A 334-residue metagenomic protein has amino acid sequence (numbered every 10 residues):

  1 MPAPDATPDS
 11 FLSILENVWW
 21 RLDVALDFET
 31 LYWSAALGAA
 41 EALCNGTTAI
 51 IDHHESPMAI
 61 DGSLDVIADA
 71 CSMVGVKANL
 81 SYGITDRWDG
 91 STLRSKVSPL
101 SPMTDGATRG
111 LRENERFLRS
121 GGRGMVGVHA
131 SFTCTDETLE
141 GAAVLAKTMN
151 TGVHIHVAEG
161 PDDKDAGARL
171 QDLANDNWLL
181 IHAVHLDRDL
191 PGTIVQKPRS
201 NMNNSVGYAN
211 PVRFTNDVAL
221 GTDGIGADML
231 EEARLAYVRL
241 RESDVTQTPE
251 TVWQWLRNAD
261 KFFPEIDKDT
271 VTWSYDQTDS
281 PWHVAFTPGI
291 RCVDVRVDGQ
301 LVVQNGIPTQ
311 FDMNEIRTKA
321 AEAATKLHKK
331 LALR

Functional and structural regions predicted by a protein language model:
P2-W33, R87-A107, P161-W178, R188-T193 (+2 more regions): Active-site gating loops and adjacent loop-to-helix segments of metal-dependent hydrolytic enzymes
A3-V76, G110-S120, A321-A323, K329: Alpha-helical scaffold segments that flank or form the walls of functional sites
G46, C71, V126, H156 (+5 more regions): Divalent metal-coordination and catalytic microenvironments
H53-I60, G127-S131, S200: Conserved short loop/turn motifs at secondary-structure junctions
G62-L179, A183-V184: Metal-coordinating catalytic core of metallo-dependent amide/deamination hydrolases
D172-D276, A285-T287: Active-site-adjacent C-terminal substructures of enzyme catalytic domains
Q254-R334: Active-site microenvironment of metallo-dependent hydrolases
